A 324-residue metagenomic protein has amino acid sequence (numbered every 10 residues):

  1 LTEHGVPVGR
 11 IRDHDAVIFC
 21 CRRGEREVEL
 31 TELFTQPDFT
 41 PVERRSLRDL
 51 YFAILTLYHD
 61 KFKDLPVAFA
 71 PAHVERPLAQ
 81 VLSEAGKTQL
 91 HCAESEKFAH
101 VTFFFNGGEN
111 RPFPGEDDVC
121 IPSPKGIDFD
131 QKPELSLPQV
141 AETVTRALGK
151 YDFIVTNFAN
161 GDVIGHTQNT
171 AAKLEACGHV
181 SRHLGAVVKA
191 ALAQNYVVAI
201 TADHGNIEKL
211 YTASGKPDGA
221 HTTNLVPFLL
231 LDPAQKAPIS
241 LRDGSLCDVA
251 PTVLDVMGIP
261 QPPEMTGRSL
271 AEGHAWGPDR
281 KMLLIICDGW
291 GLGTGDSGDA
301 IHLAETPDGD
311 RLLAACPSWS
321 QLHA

Functional and structural regions predicted by a protein language model:
L1-A324: Feature captures the catalytic ectodomains and active-site-proximal regions of enzymes that hydrolyze or transfer
